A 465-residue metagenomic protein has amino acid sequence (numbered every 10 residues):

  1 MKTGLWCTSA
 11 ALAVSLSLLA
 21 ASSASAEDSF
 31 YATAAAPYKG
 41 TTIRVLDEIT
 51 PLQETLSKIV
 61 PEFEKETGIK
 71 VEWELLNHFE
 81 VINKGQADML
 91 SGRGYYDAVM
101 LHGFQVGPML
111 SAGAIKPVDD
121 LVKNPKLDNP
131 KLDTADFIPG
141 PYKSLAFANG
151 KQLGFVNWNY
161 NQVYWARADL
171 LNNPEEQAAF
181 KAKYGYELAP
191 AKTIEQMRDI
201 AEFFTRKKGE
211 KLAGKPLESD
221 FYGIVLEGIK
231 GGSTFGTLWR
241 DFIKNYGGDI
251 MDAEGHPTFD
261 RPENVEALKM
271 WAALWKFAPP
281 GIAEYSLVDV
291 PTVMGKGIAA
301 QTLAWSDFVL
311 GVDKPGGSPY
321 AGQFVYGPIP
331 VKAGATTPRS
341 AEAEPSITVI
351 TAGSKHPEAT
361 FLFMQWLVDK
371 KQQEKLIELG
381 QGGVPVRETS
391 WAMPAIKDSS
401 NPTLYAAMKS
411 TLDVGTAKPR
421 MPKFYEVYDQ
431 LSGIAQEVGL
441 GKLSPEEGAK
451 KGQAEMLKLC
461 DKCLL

Functional and structural regions predicted by a protein language model:
E27-P37, G103-V163, A213-D220, F235 (+3 more regions): Hinge/lid segment of periplasmic solute-binding proteins
S29-P37, I49-V71, D169, L431 (+1 more regions): Short, polar/charged alpha-helical segment
Y31, K39, G322-V331, E378-E437 (+1 more regions): Long, aromatic- and glycine/proline-rich binding clefts that accommodate carbohydrate-like moieties
T33-G40, D120-D136, N173, A178-K183 (+9 more regions): Short, solvent-exposed loop/beta-turn-alpha elements that line the ligand-binding surface or hinge of extracytoplasmic
K39-T50, I69-E74, D97-A98, I224: Short, well-ordered beta-strand elements
K58-F137, G154, P174-E175, V293 (+3 more regions): Extracytoplasmic "Venus flytrap"/periplasmic binding protein-like
G150, L170, V265, K269 (+5 more regions): Extracytoplasmic/periplasmic substrate-recognition and gating elements
Q196-T205, L238-E284, I329: Glycine-centered hinge/linker elements that transmit conformational signals in sensory and ligand-binding systems
